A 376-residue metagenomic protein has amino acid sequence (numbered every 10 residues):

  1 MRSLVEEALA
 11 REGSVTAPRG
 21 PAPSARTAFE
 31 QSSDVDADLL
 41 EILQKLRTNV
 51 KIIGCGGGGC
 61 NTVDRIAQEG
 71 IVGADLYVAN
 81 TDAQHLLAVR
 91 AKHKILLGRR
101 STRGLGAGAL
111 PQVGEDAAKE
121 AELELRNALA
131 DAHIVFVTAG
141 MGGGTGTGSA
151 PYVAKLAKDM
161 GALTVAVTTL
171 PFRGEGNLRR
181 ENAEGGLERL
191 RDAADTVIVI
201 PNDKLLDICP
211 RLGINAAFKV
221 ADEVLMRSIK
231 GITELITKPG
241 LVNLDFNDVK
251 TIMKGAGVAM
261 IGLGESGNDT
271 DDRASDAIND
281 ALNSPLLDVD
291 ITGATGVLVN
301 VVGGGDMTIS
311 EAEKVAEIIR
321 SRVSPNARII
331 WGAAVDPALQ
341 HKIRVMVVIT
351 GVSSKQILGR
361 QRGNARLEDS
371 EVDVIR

Functional and structural regions predicted by a protein language model:
M1-R376: Tubulin/FtsZ superfamily GTPase core signature
